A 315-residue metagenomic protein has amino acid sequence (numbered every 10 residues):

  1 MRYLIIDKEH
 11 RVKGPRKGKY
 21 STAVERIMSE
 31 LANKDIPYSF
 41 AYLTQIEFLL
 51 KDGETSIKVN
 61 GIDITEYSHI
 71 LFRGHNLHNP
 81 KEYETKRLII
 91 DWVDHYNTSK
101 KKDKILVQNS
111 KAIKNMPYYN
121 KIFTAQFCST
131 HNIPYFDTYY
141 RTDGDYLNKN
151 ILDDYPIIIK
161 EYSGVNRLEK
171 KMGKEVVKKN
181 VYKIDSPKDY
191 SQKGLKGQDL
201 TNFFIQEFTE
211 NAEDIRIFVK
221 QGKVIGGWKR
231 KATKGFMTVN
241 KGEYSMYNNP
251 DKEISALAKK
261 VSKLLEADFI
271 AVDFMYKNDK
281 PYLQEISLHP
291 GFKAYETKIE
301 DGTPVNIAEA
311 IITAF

Functional and structural regions predicted by a protein language model:
L4-K13, H95-N97, K101-K104, S110-F203 (+1 more regions): Active-site nucleotide/adenylate-binding loops and adjacent lid/helix of ATP-dependent enzymes
I5-K8, R73, K220: Short hydrophobic segments within beta-strands
H10-D137: Conserved N-proximal alpha/beta basic substrate-recognition cap immediately N-terminal to, or forming the N-lobe
H75-L77, Y162-G164, H289: Short glycine-rich anion-binding loops that position phosphate/pyrophosphate groups of nucleotides and phosphorylated
I157, F204, G226, I270 (+1 more regions): Protein kinase-like catalytic core scaffold
S163-G164, M172-S262: Phosphate-binding site of ATP-dependent enzymes
Q206, A267-N278: A short glycine-rich, hydrophobically flanked beta-strand micro-motif that places a catalytic Asp/Glu for divalent metal
S245-K252, K263, Y276-F315: C-terminal active-site "lid" helix and adjoining low-complexity regulatory extension at the edge of ATP-using catalytic
